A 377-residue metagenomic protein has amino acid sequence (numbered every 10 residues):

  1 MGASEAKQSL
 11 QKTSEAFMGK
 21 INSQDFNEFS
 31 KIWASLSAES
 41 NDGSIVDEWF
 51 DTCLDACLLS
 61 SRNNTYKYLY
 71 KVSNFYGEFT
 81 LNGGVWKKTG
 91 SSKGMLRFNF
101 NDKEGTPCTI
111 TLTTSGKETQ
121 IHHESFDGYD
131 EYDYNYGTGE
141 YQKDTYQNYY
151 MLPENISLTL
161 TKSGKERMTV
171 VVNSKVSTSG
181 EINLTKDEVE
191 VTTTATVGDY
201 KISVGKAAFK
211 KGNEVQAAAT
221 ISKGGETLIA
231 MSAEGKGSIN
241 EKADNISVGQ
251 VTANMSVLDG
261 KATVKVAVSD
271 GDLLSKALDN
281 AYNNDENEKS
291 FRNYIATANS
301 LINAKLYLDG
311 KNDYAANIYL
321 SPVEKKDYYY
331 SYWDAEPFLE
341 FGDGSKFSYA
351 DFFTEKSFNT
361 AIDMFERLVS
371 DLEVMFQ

Functional and structural regions predicted by a protein language model:
M1-T109, G344-Q377: Acidic/polar, low-complexity intrinsically disordered N-terminal segments immediately downstream of a Sec signal
S4-F29, N41, G237-Q377: Hydrophilic extracytoplasmic domains
D51-T220: Long, acidic/polar, low-complexity amphipathic helices and coiled-coil-like
G90-S91, N99, T109-T114, M168-K175 (+5 more regions): Short amphipathic beta-strand/extended segments with alternating polar/hydrophobic composition
K165, G225-E226, G344: Detector for glycine-centered tight turns/loop "hinges" at secondary-structure junctions
V172-V176, N183-V268, L273-L274: Extended amphipathic alpha-helical coiled-coil/heptad-repeat regions
